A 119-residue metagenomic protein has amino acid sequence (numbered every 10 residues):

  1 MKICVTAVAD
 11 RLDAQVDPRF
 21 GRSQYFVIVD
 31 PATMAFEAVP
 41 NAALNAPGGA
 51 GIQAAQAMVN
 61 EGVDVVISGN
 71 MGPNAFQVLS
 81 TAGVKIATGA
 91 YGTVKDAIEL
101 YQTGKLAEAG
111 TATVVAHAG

Functional and structural regions predicted by a protein language model:
M1-L44: N-terminal first-folded block
T6, S68-G69, A87-T88: Active-site-adjacent beta-strand anchor residues
L12-D17, A32, V65, S80 (+1 more regions): Domain-level signature for proteins that mediate thiol-based redox and metal-cofactor handling
A14-P18, V39, G49-A50, V78 (+1 more regions): Short, well-ordered secondary-structure micro-motifs
G21, G49, Q53, N74 (+1 more regions): Conserved active-site and cofactor/substrate-binding residues in soluble primary-metabolism enzymes
F36-V65: Compact, glycine-rich, soluble single-domain proteins
Q53-V59, V65-A82: Amphipathic alpha-helical interaction surfaces in cytosolic regulatory modules
P73-A116: C-terminal structural segments of small proteins and small subunits
